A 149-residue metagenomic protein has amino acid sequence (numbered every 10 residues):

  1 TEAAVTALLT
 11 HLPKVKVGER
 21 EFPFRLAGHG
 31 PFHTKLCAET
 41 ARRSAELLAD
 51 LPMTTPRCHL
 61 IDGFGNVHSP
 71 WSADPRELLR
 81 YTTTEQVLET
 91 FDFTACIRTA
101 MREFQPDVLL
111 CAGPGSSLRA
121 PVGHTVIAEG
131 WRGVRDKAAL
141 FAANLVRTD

Functional and structural regions predicted by a protein language model:
T1-D149: Acyl-group transfer acyltransferase/transacylase scaffold of fatty acid/polyketide systems
